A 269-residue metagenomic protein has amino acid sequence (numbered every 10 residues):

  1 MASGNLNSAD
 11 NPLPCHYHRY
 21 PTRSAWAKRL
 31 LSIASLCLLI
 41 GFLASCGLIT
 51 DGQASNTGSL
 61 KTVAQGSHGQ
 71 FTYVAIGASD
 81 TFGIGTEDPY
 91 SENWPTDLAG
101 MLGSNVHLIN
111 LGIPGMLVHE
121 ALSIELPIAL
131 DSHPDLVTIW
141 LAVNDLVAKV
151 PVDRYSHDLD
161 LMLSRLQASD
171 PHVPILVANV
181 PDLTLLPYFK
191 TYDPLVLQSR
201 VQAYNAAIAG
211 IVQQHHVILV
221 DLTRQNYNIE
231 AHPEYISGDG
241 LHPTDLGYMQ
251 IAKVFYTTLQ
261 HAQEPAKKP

Functional and structural regions predicted by a protein language model:
M1-A27: N-terminal secretory signal peptides that target proteins for export/translocation
L30-L38: Sec-dependent signal peptide hydrophobic core
A44-S45: C-terminal motif of bacterial Sec signal peptides marking the signal peptidase cleavage site
L48: Short, conserved catalytic or interaction motifs in soluble domains
D51-P114, L126-D131: Serine-esterase "nucleophile elbow" of acetyl-processing enzymes
S79, G85-E87, P114-L117, N144 (+2 more regions): Gly/Ser/Thr-rich beta-alpha loop segments that engage phosphate groups in nucleotides
G100, S123-K267: Alpha-helical cap/lid subdomain in secreted, periplasmic, or secretory-pathway luminal O-acyl-processing enzymes
I109-I113, L117-L122, A142: Subtilisin-like peptidase catalytic core
